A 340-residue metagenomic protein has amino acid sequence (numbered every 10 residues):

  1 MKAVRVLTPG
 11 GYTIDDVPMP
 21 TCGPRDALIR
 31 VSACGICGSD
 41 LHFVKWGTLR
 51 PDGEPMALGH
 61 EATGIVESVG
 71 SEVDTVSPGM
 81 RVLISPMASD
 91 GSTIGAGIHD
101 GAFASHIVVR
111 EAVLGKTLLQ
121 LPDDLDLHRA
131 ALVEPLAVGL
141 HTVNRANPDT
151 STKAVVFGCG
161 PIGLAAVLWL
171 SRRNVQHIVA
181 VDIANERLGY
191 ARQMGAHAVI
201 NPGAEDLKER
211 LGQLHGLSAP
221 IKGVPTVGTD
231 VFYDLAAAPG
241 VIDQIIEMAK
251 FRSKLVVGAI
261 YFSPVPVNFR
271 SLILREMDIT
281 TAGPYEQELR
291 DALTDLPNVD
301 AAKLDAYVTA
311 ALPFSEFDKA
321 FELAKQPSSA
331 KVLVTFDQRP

Functional and structural regions predicted by a protein language model:
K2, T13, R30, T63-I65 (+1 more regions): Residues located in well-ordered beta-strands
L7, P18-M19, G53-H60, A96-H99 (+1 more regions): Short Gly/Pro-enriched turn/cap motifs at secondary-structure boundaries
P20-C34, G47-A88, V113, P122-D124: Glycine-rich beta-strand-centered segment in the early N-terminal region that forms part of a ligand/cofactor-binding
E61-T63, M80-R81, H141, K153 (+2 more regions): Residue-level marker of beta-strand positions
A88-F157: NAD(P)H dinucleotide-binding glycine-rich loop of Rossmann-like/cofactor-binding domains, especially the beta1-alpha1
D126-E205: Mid-domain Rossmann-like dinucleotide-binding core that forms the NAD(H)/NADP(H) cofactor-binding site
A146, H197-D278: Glycine-rich cofactor phosphate-binding loops and adjacent beta1-alpha1 units of small-molecule cofactor enzyme domains
G212-K222, T226, F262-T309, D318-K319 (+1 more regions): C-terminal substrate-binding/catalytic core of Rossmann-like NAD(P)-dependent dehydrogenases/reductases
